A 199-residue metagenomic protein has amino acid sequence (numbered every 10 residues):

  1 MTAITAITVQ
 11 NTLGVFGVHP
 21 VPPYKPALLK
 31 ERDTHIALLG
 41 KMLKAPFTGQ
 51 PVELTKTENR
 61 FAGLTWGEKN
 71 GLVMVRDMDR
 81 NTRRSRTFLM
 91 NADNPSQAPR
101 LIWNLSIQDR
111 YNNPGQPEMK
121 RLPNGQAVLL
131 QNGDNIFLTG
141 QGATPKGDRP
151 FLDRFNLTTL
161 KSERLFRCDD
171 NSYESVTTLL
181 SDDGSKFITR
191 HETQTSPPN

Functional and structural regions predicted by a protein language model:
M1-N199: Peripheral, non-catalytic segments that deliver or gate enzyme domains
